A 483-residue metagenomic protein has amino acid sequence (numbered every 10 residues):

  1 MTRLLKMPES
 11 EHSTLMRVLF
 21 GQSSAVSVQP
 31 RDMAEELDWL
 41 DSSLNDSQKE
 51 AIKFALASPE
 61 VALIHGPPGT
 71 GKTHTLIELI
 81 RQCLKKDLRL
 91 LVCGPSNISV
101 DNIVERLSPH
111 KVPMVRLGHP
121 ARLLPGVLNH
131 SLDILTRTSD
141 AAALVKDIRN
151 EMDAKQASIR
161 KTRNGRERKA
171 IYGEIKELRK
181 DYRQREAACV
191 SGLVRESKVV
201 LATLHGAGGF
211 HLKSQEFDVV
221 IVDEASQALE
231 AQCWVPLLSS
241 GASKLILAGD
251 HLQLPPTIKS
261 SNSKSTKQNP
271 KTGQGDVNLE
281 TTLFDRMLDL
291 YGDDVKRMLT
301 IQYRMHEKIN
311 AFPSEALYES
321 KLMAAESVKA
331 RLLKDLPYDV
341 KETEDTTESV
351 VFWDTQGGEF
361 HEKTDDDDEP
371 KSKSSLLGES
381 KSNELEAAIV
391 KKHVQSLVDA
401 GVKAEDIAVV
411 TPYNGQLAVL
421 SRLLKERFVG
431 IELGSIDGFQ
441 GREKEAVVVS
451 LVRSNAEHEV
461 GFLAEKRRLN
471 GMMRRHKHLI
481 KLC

Functional and structural regions predicted by a protein language model:
M1-D41, S139-I148, R168: Intrinsically disordered, low-complexity accessory regions that flank the conserved helicase/ATPase core of eukaryotic
T2-K6, V104, N310, S421: A short local structural element in Rossmann-fold oxidoreductases
G21, A25-T136, E177-Q184, C189-Y318 (+1 more regions): ASCE P-loop NTPase helicase motor core
K86, S96, H205-C483: Conserved helicase motor core of SF1/SF2 NTP-dependent helicases
D133-K176, S239, S243, M473: ATP-hydrolysis module of ASCE/P-loop NTPase motor domains, specifically the Walker B Asp-Glu catalytic pair
Y172, K180-D181, L482-C483: Ser/Thr/Gly-rich flexible loops in soluble cytosolic domains mediating phosphotransfer, phosphorylation
